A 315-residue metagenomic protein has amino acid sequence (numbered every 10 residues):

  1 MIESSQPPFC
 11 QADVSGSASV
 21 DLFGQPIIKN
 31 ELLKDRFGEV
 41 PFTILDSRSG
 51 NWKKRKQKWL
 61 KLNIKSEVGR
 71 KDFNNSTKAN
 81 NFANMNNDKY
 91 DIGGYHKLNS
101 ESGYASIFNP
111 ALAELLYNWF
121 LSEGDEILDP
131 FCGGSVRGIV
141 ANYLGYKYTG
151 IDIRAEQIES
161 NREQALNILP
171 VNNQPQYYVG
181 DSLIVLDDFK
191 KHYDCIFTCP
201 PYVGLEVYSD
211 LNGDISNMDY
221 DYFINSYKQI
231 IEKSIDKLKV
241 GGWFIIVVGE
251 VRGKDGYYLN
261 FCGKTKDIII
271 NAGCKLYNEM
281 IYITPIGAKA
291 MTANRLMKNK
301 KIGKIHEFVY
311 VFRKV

Functional and structural regions predicted by a protein language model:
M1-V315: Class I S-adenosyl-L-methionine-dependent methyltransferase catalytic core
